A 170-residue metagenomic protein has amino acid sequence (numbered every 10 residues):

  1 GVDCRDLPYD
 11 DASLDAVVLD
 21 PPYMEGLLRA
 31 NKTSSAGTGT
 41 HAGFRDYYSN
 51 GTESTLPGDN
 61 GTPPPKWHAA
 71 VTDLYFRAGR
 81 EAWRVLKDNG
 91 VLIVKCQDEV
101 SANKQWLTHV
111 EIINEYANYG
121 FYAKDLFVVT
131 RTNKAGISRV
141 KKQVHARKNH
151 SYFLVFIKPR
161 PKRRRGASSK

Functional and structural regions predicted by a protein language model:
G1-K170: Class I S-adenosyl-L-methionine-dependent methyltransferase catalytic core
